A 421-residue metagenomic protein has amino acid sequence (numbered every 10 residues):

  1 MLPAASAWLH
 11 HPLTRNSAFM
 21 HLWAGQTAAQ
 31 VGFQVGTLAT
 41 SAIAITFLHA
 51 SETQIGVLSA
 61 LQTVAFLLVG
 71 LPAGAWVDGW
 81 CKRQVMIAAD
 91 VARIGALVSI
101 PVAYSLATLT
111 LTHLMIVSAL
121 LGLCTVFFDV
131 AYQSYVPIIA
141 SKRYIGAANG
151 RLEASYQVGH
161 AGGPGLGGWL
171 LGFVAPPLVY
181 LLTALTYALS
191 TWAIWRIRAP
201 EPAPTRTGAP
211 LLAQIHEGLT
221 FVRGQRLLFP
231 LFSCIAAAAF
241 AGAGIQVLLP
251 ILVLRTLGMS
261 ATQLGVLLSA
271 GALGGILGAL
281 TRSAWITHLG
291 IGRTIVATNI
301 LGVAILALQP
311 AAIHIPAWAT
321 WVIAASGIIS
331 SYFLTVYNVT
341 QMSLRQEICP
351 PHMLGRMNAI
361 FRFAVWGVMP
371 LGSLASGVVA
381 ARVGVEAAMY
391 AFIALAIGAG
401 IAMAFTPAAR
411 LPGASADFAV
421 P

Functional and structural regions predicted by a protein language model:
P3, L67-L68, G79, R83-M86 (+7 more regions): C-terminal transmembrane bundle of multi-pass solute transporters/carriers
A5-A65, T220-G271: Helix-loop boundary and gating motifs at the non-cytosolic
F19, K82, Q133, Y144-G146 (+3 more regions): Cytoplasm-facing, short amphipathic helices at loop-to-helix transitions on the intracellular side of 12-TM secondary
T27, L109-F127, A236, T320-V336: Hydrophobic core of transmembrane alpha-helices in multi-pass small-molecule transporters, especially MFS/SLC-type
A29-Q30, Q62, L121, L152-H160 (+2 more regions): Structural signature of transmembrane alpha-helices in multi-pass secondary transporters
F33, T37, T63-F66, G70 (+9 more regions): Residue-level signal for conserved functional micro-sites within the alpha-helical transmembrane segments of Major
L111-S118, G122, Y144-P202, S269 (+3 more regions): Hydrophobic alpha-helical transmembrane segments
